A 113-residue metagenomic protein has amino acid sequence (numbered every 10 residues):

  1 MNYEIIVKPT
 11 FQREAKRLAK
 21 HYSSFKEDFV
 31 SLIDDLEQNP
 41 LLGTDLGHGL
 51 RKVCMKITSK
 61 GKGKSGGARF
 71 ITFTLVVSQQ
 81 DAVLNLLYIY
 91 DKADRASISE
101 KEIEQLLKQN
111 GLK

Functional and structural regions predicted by a protein language model:
M1-F29: Arg/Lys-rich, positively charged N-terminal/basic patches that mediate binding to nucleic acids
I5, S23-K26, T44-G47, S65 (+3 more regions): Non-catalytic, surface-exposed connector residues within folded enzymatic/regulatory domains
E14-L18, N39, K56, Y90-A93: Alpha-helix C-capping/helix-to-loop hinge sites
S24-G43: Compact soluble domain cores
L41-L87: Basic/aromatic recognition patch in beta-strand/loop cores that engages polyanionic ligands
F73-K113: Enriched for short, Lys/Arg-rich terminal
